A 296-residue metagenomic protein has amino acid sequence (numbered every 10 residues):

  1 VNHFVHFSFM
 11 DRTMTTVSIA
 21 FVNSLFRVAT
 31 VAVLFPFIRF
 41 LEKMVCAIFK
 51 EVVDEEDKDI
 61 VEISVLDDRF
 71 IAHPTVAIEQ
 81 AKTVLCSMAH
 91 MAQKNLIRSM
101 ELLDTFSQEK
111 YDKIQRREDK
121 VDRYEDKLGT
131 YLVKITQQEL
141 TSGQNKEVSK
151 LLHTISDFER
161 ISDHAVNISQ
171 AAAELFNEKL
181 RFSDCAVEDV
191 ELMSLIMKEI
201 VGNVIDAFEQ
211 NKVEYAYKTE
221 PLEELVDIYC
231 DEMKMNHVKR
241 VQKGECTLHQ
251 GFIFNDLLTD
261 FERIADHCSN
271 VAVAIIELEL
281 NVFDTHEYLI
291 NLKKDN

Functional and structural regions predicted by a protein language model:
N2-V22, F26-N296: Cytosolic, long alpha-helical scaffolding segments
